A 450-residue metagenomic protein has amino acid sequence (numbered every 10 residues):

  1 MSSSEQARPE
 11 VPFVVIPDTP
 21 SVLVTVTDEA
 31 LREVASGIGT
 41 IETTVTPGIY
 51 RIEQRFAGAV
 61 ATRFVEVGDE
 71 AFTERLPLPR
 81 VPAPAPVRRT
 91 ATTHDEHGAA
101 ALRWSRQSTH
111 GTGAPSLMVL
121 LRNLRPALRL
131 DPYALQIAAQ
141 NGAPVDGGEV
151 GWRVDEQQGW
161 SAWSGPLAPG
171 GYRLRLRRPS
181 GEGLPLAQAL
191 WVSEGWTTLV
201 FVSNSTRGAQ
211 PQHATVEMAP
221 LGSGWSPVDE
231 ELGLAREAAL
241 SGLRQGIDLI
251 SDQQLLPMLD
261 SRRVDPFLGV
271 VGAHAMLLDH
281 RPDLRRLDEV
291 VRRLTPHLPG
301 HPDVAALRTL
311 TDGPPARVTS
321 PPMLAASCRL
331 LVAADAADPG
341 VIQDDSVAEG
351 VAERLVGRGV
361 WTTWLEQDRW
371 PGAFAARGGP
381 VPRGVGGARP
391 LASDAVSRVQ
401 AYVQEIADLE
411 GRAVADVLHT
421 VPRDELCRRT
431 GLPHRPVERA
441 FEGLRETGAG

Functional and structural regions predicted by a protein language model:
M1-V26, R55-G148, R177-Q245, S251: Primarily secretory-pathway and cell-envelope proteins
T27-V45, A138-L167: Short, solvent-exposed S/T- and G/P-enriched segments that are highly enriched in secreted/extracellular and lumenal
P47-A57, A168-S180: A short, solvent-exposed beta-strand micro-motif common in secreted/extracellular proteins
H213-A235, L256-P266, V318-P321, A392: TPR-adjacent "capping" and linker segments in tetratricopeptide-repeat scaffold/adaptor proteins
G233, E237, G269-V271, A275 (+1 more regions): "A position-specific structural signal for the A-helix of alpha-solenoid helical repeats
A239-R244, A275-R285, T309-V318, D335: Short coil/turn linking the two alpha-helices of tandem helical-hairpin repeats
L249-D260, D283-L298, P315-P371, G384-A388 (+2 more regions): Alpha-helical repeat scaffolds
G378, P382-G450: Charge-dense, extended regions
